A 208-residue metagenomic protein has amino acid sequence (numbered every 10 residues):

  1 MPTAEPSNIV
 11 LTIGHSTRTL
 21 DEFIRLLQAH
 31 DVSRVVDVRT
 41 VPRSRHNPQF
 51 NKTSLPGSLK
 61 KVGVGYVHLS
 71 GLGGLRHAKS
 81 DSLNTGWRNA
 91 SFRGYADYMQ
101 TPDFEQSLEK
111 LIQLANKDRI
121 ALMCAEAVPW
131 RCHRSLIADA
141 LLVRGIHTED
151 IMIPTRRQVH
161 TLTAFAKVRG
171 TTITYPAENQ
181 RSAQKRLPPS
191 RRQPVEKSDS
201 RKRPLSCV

Functional and structural regions predicted by a protein language model:
M1-V208: Residues lining hydrophobic/aromatic ligand-binding pockets adjacent to catalytic sites
